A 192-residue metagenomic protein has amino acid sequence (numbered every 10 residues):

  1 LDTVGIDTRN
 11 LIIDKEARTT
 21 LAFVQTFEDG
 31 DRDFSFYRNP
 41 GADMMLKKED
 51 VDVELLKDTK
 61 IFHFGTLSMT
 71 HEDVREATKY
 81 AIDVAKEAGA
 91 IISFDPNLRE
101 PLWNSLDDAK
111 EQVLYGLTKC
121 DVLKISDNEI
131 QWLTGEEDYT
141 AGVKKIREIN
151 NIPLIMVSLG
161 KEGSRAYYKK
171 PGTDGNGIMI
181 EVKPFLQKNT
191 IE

Functional and structural regions predicted by a protein language model:
L1-T66: Conserved N-terminal subdomain of the carbohydrate kinase-like
D2-D7, D107-W132: Structural recognition of alpha->loop->beta junctions
T8, I92-F94: Hydrophobic beta-strand scaffold residues
N39, L67, N97-P101, N128 (+1 more regions): Active-site beta-loop-alpha junctions enriched in small/polar residues
D43, L67-E76, E100-A109, L133-E137: Active-site glycine- and acidic-residue-rich loops that bind and position anionic ligands or nucleotide-like cofactors
E54-L55, Y115-G116, E148: Structural alpha-helical scaffold elements that stabilize or flank donor/cofactor-binding regions in carbohydrate
A77-A88, E111-K119: Catalytic-core regions built around general acid/base machinery
D83, E87, E136-E192: Conserved phosphate-binding/catalytic region of the ribokinase-like
